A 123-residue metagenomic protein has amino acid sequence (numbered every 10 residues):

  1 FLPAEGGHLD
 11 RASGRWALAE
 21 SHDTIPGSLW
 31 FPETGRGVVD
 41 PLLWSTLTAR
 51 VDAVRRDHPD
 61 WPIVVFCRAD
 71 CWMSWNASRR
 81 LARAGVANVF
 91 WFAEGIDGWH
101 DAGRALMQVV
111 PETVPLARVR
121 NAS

Functional and structural regions predicted by a protein language model:
F1-A93, D101-S123: Cytosolic catalytic domains that perform sulfur/thiol-centered chemistry
D97: Conserved Rossmann-like nucleotide-cofactor binding loop
